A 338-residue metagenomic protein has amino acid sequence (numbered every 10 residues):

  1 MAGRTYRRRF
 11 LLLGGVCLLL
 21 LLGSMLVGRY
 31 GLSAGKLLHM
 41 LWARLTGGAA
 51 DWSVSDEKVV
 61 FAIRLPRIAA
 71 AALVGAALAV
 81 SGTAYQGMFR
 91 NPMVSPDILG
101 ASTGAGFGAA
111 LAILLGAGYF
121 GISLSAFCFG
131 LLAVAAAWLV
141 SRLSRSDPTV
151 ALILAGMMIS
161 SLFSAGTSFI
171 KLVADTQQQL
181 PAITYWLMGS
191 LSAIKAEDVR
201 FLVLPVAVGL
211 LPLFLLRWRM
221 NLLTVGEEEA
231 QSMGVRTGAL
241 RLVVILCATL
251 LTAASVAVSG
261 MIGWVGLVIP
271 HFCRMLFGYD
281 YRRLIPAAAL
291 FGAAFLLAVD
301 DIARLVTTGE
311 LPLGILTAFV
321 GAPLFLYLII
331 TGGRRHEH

Functional and structural regions predicted by a protein language model:
M1-H338: Alpha-helical transmembrane segments in inner-membrane proteins
